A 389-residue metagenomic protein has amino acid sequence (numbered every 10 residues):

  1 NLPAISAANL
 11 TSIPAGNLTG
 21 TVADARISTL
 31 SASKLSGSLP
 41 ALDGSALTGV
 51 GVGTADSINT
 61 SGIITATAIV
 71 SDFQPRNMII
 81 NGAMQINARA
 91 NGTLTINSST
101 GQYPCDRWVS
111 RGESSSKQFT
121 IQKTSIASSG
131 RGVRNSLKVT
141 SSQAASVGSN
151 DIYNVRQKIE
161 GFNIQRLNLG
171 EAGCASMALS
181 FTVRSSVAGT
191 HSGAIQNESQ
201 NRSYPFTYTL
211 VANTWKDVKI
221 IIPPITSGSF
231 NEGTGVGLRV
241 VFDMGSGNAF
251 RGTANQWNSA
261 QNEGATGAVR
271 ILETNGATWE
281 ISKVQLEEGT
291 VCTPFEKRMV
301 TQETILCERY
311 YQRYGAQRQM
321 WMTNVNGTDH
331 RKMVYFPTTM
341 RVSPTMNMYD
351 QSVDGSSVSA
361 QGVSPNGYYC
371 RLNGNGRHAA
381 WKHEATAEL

Functional and structural regions predicted by a protein language model:
N1-R76, E287-F295: Intrinsic low-complexity, repeat-rich intrinsically disordered segments enriched in small/flexible residues
A68-L389: Extracellular and organelle-lumenal recognition/adhesion modules and their flexible linkers in secreted
